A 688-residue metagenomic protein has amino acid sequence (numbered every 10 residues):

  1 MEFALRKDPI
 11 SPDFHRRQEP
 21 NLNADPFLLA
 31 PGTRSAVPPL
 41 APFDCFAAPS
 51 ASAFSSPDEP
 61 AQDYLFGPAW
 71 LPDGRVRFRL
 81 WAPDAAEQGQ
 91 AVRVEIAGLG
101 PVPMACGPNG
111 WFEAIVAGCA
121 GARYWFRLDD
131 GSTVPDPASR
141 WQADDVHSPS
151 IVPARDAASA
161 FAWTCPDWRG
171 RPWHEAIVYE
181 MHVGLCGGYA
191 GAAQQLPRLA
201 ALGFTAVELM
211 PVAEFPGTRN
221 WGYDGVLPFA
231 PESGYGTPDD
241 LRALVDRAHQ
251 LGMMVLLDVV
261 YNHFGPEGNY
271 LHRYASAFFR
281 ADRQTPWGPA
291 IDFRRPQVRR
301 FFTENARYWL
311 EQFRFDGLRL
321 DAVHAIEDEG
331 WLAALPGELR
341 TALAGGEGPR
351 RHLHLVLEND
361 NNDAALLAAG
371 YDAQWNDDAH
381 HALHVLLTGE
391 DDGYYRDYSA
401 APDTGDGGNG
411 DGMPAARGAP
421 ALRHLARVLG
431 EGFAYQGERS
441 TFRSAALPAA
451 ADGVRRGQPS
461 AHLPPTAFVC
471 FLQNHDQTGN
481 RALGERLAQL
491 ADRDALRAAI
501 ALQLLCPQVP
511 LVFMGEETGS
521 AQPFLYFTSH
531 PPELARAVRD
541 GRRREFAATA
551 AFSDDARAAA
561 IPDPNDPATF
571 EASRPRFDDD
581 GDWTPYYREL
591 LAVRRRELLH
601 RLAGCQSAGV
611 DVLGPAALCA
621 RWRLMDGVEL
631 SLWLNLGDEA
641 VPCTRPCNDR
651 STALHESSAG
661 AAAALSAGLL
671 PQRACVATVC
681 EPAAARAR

Functional and structural regions predicted by a protein language model:
M1-R77, C106-E180, G187, L534: The feature marks proteins involved in alpha-glucan
V76-P101, L630, E639-A659: Beta-strand-rich binding/interaction modules
P101-N109, Q374, L383: Short, acidic Ser/Thr/Gly-rich low-complexity loop/linker segments typical of extracellular and cell-surface proteins
A120-R123, L665-R688: C-terminal beta-strand-rich structural cap/linker in extracellular carbohydrate-active enzymes
H147, P336-E338, A342, G348-A551: Conserved alpha/beta catalytic core and glycan-binding cleft of carbohydrate-active enzymes
P166-W173, H182-A344, R350-L357, A364-L366 (+2 more regions): Substrate-binding/active-site clefts of carbohydrate-active enzymes
E431-R455, V512-F513, T518-F527, F552-L630: Glycan-recognition and catalytic regions of carbohydrate-active enzymes
P575, L590-L598, A640-A677: C-terminal accessory region downstream of the catalytic core in glycan-modifying enzymes
